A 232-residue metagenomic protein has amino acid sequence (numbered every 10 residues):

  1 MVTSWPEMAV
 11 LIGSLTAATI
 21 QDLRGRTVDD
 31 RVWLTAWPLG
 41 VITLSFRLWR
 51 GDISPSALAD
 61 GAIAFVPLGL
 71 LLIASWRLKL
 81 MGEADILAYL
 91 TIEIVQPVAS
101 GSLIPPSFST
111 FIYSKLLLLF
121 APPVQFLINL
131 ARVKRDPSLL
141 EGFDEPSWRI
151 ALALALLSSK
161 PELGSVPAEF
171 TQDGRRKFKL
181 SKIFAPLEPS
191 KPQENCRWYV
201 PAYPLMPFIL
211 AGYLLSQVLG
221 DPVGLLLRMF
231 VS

Functional and structural regions predicted by a protein language model:
M1-S232: A membrane-topology feature that recognizes alpha-helical transmembrane segments and their immediate juxtamembrane
